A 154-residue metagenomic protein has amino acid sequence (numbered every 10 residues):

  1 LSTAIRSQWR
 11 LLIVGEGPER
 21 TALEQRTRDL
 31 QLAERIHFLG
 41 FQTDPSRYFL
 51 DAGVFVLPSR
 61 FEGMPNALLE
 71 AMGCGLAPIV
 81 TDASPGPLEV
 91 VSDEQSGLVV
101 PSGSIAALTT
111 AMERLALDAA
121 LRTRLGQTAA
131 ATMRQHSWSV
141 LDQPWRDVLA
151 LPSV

Functional and structural regions predicted by a protein language model:
L1-H37: A conserved nucleotide-sugar
L1-I5, S104-R124: C-terminal "capping" alpha-helix adjacent to the active site of nucleotide-linked donor transferases in cell-envelope
F41, R60: Aromatic "clamp/platform" in nucleotide-sugar-dependent glycosyltransferases that forms part of the donor/acceptor
G53, G75-L76: A short alpha->beta transition loop at the rim of the catalytic pocket in nucleotide-sugar-dependent
A77-T81: Short hydrophobic beta-strand element within catalytic cores of glycosyltransferases and related nucleotide-activated
D82, S92-E94, L98-I105, R114-A119: Conserved acidic donor-binding segment of nucleotide-sugar-dependent glycosyltransferases
R114, L121-Q135, P144: A short, well-ordered alpha-helix in the C-terminal region of glycosyltransferases
W138-V154: C-terminal alpha-helical cap of glycosyltransferases
